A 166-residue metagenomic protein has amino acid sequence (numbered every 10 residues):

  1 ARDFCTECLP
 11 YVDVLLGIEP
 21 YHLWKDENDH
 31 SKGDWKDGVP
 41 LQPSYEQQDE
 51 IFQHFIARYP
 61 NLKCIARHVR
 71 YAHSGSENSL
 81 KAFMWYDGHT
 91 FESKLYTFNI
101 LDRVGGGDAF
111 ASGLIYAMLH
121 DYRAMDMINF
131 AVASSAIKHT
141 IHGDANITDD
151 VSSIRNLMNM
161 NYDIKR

Functional and structural regions predicted by a protein language model:
A1-G88: Conserved phosphate/ATP/ADP-binding segment of small-molecule kinases
R2, R58, R67-R70, R103 (+3 more regions): Arginine residue identity/basic-tract feature
K94-M160, I164: Conserved post-catalytic alpha-helical subdomain immediately downstream of the catalytic base and nucleotide-binding
